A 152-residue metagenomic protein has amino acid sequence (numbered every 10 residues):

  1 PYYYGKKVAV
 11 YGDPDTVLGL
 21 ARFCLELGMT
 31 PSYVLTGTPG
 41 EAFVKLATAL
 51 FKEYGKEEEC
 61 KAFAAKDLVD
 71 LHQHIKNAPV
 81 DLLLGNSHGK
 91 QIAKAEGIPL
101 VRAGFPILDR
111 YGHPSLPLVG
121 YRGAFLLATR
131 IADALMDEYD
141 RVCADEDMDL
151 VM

Functional and structural regions predicted by a protein language model:
P1-M152: An N-terminal assembly and electron-transfer interface module characteristic of large anaerobic redox and radical
